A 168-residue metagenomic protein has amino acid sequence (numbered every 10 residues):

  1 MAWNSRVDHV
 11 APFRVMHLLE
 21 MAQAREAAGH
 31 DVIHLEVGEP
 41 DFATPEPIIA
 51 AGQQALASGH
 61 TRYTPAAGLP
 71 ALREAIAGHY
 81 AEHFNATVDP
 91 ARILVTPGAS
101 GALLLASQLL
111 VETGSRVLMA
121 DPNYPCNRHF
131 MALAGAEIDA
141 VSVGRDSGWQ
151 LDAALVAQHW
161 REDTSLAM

Functional and structural regions predicted by a protein language model:
W3-G98, L105: N-terminal small-domain helix-loop-helix segment of the aminotransferase-like
M21, A106, L155-H159: CheY-like receiver
D31, S115-R116, E137, S165-L166: Structural signature of beta-strand start/N-cap positions in the alpha/beta core of ABC transporter nucleotide-binding
T87-I93, T113-R116, D163: Short acidic capping loops at alpha-helix termini that bridge into adjacent secondary structure
L109-M131: Conserved PLP-anchoring active-site segment centered on the Schiff-base-forming lysine
L133-D139: A short helix-loop-beta submotif of the ANL/AMP-binding
D139, V143-M168: Active-site phosphate-binding strand-loop segment of PLP-dependent enzymes
